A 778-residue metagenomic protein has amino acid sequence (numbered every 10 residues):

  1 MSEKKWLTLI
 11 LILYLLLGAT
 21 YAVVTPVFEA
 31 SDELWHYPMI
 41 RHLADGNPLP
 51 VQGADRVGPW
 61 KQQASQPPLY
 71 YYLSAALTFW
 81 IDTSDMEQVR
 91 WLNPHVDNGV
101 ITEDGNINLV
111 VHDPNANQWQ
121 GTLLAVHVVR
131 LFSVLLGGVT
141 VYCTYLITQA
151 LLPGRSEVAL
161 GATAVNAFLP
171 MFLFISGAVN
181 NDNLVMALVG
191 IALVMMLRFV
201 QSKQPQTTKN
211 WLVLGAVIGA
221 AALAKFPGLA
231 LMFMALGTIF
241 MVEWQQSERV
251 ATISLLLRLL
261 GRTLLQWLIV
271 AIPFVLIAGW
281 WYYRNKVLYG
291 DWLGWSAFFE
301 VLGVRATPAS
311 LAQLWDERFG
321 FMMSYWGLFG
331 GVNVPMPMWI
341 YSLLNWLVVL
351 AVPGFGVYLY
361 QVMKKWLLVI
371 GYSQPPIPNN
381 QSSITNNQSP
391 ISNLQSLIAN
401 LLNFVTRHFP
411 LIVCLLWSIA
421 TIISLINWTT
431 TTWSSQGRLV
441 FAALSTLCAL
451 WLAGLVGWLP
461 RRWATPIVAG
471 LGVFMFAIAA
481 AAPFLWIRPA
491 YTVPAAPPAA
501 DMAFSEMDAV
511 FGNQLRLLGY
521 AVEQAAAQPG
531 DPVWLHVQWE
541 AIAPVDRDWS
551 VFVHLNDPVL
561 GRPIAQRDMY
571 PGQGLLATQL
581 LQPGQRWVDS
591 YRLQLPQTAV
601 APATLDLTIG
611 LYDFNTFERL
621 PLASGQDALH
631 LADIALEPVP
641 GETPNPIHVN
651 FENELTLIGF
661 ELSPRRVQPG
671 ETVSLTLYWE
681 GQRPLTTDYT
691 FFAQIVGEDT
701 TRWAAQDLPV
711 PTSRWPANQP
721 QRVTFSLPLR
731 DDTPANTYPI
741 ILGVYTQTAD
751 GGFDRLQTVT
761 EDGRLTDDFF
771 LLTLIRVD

Functional and structural regions predicted by a protein language model:
M1, N379-N380, N387, F484-D778: C-terminal luminal/periplasmic domains and tails of membrane-associated envelope-modifying transferases
K5, I101-A116, Q120, T144-F168 (+1 more regions): Transmembrane-helix signature of polytopic, membrane-embedded enzymes that assemble or transfer cell-envelope glycans
L13-Y14, L160-A162, P376-I377, S383-I384 (+2 more regions): Transmembrane alpha-helix segments characteristic of polytopic inner-membrane glycan-assembly/cell-envelope
Y14, A162-A167, V194, I218 (+1 more regions): Short helix- or helix-capping micro-motifs that position conserved polar/aromatic residues at function-defining sites
H42-F132, G303-D316, M323-I340: Interfacial juxtamembrane loops and adjacent helix segments that form the catalytic/substrate-binding surfaces
R198-Q201, L231-F274: Perimembrane helix-loop-helix junctions
Q246, V332-N379, N386, P390-R407: Hydrophobic, aromatic-rich transmembrane alpha-helices and their immediate juxtamembrane boundary segments
K286-M363, A509-Q524: Membrane-lumen/periplasm interface segments of multi-pass, membrane-embedded glycan/lipid transferases
